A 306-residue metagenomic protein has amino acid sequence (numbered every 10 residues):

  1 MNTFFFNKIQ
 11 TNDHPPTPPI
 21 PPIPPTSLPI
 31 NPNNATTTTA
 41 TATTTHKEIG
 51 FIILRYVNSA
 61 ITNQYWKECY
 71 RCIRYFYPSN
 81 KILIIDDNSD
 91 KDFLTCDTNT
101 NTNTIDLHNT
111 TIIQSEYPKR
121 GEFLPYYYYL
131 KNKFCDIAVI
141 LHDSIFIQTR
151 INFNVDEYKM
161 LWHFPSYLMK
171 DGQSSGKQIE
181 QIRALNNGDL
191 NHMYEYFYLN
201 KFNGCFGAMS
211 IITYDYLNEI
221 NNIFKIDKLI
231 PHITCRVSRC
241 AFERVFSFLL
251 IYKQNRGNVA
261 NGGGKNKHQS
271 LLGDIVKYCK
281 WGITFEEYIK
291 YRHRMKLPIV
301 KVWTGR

Functional and structural regions predicted by a protein language model:
F4-I9, T45-R306: ER/Golgi luminal nucleotide-sugar-dependent glycosyltransferases, focusing on the catalytic module
N12-T43, T102: Compositionally biased low-complexity segments enriched in polar/charged residues
